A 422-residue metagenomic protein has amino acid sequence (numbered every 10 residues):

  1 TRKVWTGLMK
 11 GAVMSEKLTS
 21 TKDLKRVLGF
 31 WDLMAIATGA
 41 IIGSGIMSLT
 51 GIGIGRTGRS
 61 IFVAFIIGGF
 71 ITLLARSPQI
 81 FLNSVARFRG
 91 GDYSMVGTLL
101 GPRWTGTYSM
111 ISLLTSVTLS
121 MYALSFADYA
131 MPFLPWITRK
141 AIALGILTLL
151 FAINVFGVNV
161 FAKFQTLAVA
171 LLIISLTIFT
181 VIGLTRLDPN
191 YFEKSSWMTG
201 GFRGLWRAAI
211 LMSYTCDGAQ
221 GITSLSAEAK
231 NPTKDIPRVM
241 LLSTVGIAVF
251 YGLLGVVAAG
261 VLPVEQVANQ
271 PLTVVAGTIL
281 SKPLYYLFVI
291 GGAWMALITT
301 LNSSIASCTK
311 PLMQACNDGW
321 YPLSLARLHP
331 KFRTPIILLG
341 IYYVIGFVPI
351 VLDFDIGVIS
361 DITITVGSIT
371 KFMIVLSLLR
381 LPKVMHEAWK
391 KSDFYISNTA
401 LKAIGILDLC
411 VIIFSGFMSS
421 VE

Functional and structural regions predicted by a protein language model:
T1-G51, R56-S60, T72-S77, F88-R89 (+5 more regions): Membrane-interface "cap" regions at the ends of multi-pass membrane proteins
S15-L18, K22-L24, T57-F62, Q79-W104 (+5 more regions): Flexible loop linkers connecting adjacent transmembrane helices in multi-pass alpha-helical membrane transporters
T19-L24, I137-T138, T166-Y286: Helix-loop-helix junctions that connect adjacent transmembrane segments in multi-pass membrane transporters
I46-T50, Y122-F126, I153-N159, V264 (+3 more regions): Transmembrane helix-loop junctions in multi-pass membrane proteins
I52-G55, L74-V155, V160, A293-Q314 (+1 more regions): Hydrophobic transmembrane alpha-helices that form the core helical bundles of multi-pass secondary transporters
D92-G101, A209, L241-N302, Y321-V358 (+1 more regions): TM-loop-TM module centered on a large, flexible mid-protein loop between adjacent transmembrane helices in multi-pass
A127, I137-P189, S196-F202, M240-T244 (+3 more regions): Membrane-interface loop-to-helix entry segments
L325-R333, K371-E422: C-terminal membrane-solvent junction of multi-pass transporters and transport-like membrane proteins
